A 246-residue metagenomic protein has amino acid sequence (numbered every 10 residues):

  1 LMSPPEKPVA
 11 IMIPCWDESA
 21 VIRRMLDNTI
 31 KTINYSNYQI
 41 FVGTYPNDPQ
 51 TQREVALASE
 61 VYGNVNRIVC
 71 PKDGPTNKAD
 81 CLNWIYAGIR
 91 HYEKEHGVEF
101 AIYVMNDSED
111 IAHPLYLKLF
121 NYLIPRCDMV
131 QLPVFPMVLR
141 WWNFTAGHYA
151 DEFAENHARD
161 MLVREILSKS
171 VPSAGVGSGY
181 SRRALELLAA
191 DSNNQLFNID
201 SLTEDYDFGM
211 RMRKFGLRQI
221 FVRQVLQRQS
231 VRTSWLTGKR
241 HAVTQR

Functional and structural regions predicted by a protein language model:
L1-P5: N-terminal membrane-anchoring/stem segments of glycan-assembly enzymes
P8-A10, Q39, D207: Cell-envelope/extracellular polymer assembly enzymes that use nucleotide-activated donors
V9-E18, T32, G43-T44: A conserved hydrophobic helix/loop-capping motif in glycosyltransferases and polysaccharide synthases
D27-N37, N47: Short, acidic, metal-binding catalytic loop of nucleotide-sugar glycosyltransferases
T44-E54, P71-P75, I111: A conserved acidic beta->alpha catalytic loop
L57-S59, G63-P71, P75-K94, V98 (+3 more regions): Long helical/loop segments within the catalytic core of UDP-sugar-dependent glycosyltransferases, especially the large
K94-I111: Short beta-strand-to-loop acidic/aromatic patch adjacent to the donor-nucleotide binding site
Y206-R228: Catalytic donor-sugar/metal-binding loop of nucleotide-sugar-dependent glycosyltransferases
